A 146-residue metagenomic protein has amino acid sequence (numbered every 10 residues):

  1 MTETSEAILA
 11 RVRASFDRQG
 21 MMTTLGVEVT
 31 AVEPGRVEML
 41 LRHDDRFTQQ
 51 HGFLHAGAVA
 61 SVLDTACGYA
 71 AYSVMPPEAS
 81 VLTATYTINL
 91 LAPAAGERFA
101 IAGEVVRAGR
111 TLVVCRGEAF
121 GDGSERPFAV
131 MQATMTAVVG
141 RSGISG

Functional and structural regions predicted by a protein language model:
M1-L40: Non-catalytic linker/capping segments at the edges of enzyme domains
T2-S5, P93-G96, A100-A102, V106-G146: HotDog/MaoC-like acyl-thioester-processing domains
T23-L25, G35-V37, S80-Y86, E97-F99 (+2 more regions): A generic structural signal for short beta-strands and their flanking turns/coil linkers
E28, Q50, N89-L90: Short, conserved secondary-structure segments in the cores of folded domains
L41-H43, L90, A137: Hydrophobic residues in beta-strands and at strand termini
R42-A66: Hot-dog-fold acyl-thioester-processing enzymes
L54, Y69-A100, V105: Hydrophobic beta-strand-centered segment that forms part of the acyl-chain substrate-binding groove
